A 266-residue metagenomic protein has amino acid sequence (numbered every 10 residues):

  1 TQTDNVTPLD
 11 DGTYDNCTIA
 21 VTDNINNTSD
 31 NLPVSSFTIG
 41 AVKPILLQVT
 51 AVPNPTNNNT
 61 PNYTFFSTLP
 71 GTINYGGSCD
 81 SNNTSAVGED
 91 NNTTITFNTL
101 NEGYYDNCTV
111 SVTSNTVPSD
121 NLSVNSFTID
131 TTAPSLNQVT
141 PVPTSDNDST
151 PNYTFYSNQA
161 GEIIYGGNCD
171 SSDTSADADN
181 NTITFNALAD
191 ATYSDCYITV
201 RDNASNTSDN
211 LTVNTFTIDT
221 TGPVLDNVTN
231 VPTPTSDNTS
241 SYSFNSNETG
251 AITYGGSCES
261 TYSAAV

Functional and structural regions predicted by a protein language model:
T1-D11, N16-A20, N31-L32, T72-S123 (+3 more regions): Extracellular beta-sheet repeat scaffolds used for adhesion and glycan interaction
N5, S36-T38, T64-F66, T96-N98 (+5 more regions): Generic structural detector for well-ordered beta-strands
P8-L9, P55-T56, S67, L100 (+5 more regions): Hydrophobic beta-strand core residues of beta-sandwich domains
N26, D30-P44, V124-P134, V213-D226: Flexible, low-complexity linkers/stalks enriched in Thr/Pro that connect modular domains
I45-N58, N137-D148, V224-D237: Short, solvent-exposed loop/edge segments of extracellular or virion-exposed proteins
N59-Y63, S149-Y153, N238-Y242: Structural beta-strand segments of beta-rich domains
F65-I73, F155-E162, N245-I252: Short proline/glycine-enriched turn/loop motifs at strand-loop junctions of beta-rich domains
